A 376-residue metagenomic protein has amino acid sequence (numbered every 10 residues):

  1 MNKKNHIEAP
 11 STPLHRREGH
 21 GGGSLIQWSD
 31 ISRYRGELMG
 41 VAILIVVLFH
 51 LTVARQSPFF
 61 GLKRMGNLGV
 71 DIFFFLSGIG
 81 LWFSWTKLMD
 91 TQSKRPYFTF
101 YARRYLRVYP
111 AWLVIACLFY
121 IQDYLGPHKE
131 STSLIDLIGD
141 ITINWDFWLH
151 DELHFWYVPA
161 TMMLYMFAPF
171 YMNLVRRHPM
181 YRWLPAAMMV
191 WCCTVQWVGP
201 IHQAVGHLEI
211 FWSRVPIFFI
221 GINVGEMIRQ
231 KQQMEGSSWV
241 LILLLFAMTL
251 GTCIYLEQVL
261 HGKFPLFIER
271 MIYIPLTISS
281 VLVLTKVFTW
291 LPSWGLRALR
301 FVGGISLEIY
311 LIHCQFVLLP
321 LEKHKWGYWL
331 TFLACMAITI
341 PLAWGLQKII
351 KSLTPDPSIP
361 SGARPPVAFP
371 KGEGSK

Functional and structural regions predicted by a protein language model:
M1-R16, G21-C193, I242, S293 (+3 more regions): Membrane-cytosol interface segments of multi-pass membrane proteins, especially ER/Golgi lipid-handling enzymes
H50, Y310-H313: Histidine-centered divalent metal-coordination motifs
L62, I201-E209: Short helix/strand-bridging catalytic loops that position acidic/His residues to coordinate divalent metals and engage
F74-F83, I217-V224, I309-L311: Hydrophobic transmembrane alpha-helices of secondary-active transporters and Na+-translocating membrane complexes
M162, H313-C314: Transmembrane helices and adjacent periplasmic/lumenal helix-loop junctions of polyprenol-phosphate-dependent
Q196: Active-site-proximal loop/hinge segments that shape catalytic or ion-binding/gating pockets
G206-I220, E226-E308, Q315, L319-C335: Alpha-helical transmembrane segments and terminal signal-anchor/GPI-anchor hydrophobic tails, characterized by long
